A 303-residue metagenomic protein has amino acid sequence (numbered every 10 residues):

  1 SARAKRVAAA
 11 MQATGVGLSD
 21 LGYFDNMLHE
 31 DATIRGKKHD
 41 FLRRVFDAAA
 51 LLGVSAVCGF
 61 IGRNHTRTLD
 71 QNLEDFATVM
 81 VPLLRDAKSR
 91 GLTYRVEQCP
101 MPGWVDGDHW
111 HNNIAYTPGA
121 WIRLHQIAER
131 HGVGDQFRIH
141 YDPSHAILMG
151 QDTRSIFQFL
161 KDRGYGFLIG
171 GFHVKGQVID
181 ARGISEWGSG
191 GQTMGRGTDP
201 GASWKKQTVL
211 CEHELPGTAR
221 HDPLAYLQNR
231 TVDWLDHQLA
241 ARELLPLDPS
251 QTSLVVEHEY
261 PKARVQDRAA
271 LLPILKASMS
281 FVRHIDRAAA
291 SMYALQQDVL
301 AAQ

Functional and structural regions predicted by a protein language model:
S1, G22-D25: N-terminal substrate-binding region of glycoside hydrolase catalytic domains
S1-R6, L227: Aromatic- and glycine-enriched glycan-recognition loops and surfaces that form the carbohydrate-binding subsites
A4, A10-G17, M27-Y141, L148 (+1 more regions): Active-site acidic/histidine proton-transfer and metal-coordination neighborhood in alpha/beta enzyme cores
D20-G22, C58, R95, G170-H173 (+1 more regions): Conserved beta-strand positions in the central sheet of alpha/beta enzyme cores
D25-N26, T208: Flexible, active-site-adjacent loop/turn segments at secondary-structure boundaries
V81, D106-G107, A115-Q303: Histidine-acidic metal/acid-base catalytic patches
